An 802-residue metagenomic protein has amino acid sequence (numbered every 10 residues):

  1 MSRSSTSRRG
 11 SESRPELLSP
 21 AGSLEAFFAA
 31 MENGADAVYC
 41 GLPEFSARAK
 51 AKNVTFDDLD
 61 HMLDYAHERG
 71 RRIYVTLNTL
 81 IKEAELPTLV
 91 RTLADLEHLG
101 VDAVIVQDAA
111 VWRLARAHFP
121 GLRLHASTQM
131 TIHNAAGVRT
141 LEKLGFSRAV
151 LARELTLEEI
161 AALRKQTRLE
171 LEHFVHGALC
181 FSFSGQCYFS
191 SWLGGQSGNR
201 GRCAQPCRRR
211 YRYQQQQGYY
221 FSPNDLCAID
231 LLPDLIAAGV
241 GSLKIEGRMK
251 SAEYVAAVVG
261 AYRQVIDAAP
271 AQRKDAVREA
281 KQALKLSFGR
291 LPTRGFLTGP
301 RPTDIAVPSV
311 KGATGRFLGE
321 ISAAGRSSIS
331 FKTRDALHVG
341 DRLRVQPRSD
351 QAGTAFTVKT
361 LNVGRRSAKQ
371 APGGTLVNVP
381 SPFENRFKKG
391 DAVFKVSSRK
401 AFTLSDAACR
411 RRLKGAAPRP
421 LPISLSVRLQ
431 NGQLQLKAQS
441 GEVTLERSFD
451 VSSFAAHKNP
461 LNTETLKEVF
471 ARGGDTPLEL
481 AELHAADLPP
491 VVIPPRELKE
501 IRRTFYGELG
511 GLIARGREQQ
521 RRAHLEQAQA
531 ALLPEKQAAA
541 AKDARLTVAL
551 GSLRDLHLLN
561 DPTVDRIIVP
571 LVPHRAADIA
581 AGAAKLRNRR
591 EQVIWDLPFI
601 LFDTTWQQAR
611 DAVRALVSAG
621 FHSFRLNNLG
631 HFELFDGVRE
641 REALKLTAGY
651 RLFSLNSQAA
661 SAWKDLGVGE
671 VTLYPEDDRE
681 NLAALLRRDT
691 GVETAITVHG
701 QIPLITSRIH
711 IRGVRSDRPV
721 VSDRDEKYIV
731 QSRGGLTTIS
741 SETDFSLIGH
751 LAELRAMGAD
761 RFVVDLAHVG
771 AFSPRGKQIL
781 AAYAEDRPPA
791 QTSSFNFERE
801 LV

Functional and structural regions predicted by a protein language model:
S2-I132, V150-E154, E158-S242, M249-A392 (+3 more regions): Active-site pocket-lining/capping segments in soluble small-molecule metabolic enzymes
V138: Extended, positively charged loop/linker patches that create polyanion-binding surfaces
